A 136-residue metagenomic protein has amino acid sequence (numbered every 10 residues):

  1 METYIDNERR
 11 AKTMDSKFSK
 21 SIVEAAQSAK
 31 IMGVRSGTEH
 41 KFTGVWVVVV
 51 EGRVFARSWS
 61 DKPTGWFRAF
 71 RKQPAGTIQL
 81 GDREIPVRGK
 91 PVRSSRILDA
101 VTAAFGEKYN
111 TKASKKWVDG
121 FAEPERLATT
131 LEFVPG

Functional and structural regions predicted by a protein language model:
E2-K41: Short, conserved active-site entrance elements at the starts or edges of catalytic domains
T3-N7, H40, D61-G136: Short, structured beta-strand-loop surface elements
A11-M14, A25-Q27, V34-R35, F55-S58 (+2 more regions): A short linear-motif detector with a strong N-terminal bias
V23-E24, W46, F121-E123: Short secondary-structure boundary/capping segments
S28-S60, R68, G89: Short beta-strand segments
